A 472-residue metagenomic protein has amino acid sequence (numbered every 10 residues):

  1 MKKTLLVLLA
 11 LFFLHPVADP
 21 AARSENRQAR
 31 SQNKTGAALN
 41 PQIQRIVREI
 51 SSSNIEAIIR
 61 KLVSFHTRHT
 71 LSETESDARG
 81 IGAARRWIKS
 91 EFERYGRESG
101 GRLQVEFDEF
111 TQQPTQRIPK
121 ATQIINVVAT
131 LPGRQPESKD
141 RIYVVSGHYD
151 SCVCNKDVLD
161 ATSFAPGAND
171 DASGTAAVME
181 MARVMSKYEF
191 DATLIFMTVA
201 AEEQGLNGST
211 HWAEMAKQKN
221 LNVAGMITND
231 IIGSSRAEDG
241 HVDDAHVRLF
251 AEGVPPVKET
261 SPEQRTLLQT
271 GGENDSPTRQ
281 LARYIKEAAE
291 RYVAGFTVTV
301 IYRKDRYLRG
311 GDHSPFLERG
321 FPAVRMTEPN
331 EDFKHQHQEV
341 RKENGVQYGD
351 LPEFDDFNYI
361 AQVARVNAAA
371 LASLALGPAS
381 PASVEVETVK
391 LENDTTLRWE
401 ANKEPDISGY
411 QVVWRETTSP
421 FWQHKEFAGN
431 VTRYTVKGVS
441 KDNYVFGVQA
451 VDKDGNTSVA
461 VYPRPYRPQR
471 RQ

Functional and structural regions predicted by a protein language model:
R27, N54-P132: A non-catalytic alpha/beta surface segment that caps or lines the substrate-entry region of metallo-dependent hydrolase
R30-R79, K334-H335, K342-D350: N-terminal capping segment at the start of a domain
V63, I232-G253, V300-P378: Active-site-adjacent mobile loop/cap segments within catalytic or ligand-binding domains
A129, V145-S146, D150-S151, N155-L206 (+1 more regions): Alpha-helical metal-binding/catalytic segments enriched in His/Glu/Asp
V199-G311, A323: Metal-dependent peptidase/peptidase-like ectodomains
N393-D406: Conserved aromatic anchor
Y434-S458: Beta-strand-rich modules
V451-Q472: Extracellular fibronectin type III
